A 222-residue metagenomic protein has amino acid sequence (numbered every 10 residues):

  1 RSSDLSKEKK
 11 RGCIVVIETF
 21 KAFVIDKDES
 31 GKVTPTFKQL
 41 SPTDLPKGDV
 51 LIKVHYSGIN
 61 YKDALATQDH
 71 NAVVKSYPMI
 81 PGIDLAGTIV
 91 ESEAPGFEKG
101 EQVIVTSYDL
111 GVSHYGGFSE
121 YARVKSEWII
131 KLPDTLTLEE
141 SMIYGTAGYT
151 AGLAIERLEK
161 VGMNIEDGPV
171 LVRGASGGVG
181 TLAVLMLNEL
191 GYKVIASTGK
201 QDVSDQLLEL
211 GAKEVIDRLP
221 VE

Functional and structural regions predicted by a protein language model:
R1-S2: Short, small-residue-biased leader/transition segments that mark boundaries at the very start of proteins
I25, S57, S92-A94, L132-T135: Residue-level recognition of beta-strand microenvironments
P42-I59, H70-L110, G116: Glycine-rich beta-strand-centered segment in the early N-terminal region that forms part of a ligand/cofactor-binding
K62-T67: Cytochrome P450 core scaffold surrounding the K-helix E-X-X-R motif and the conserved "meander" helix-loop region
T106-L171: NAD(P)H dinucleotide-binding glycine-rich loop of Rossmann-like/cofactor-binding domains, especially the beta1-alpha1
G148-Y149, G174-T181: Glycine-rich NAD(P) Rossmann-fold beta1-alpha1 loop
G180-E189: Surface-exposed amphipathic alpha-helices with a cationic face
N188-E222: Adenosine-nucleotide cofactor-binding segment
